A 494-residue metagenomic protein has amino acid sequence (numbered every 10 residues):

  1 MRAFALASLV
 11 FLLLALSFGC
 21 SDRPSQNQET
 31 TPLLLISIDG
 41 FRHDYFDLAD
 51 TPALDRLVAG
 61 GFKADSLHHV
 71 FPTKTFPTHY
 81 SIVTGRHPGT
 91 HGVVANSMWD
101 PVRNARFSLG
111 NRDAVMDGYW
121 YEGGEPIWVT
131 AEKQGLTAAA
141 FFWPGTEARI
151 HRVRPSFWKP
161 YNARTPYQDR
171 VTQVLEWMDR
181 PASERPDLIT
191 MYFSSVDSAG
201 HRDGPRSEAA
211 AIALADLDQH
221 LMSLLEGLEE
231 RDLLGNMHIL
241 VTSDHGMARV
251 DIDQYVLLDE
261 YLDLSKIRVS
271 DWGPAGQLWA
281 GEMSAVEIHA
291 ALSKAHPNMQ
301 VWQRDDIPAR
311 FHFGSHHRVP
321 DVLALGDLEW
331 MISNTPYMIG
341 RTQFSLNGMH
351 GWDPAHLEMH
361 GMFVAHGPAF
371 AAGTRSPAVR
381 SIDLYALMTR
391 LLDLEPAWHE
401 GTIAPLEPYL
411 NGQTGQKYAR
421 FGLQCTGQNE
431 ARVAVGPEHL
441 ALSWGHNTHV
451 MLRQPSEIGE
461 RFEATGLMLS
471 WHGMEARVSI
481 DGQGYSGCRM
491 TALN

Functional and structural regions predicted by a protein language model:
S17-G19: C-terminal motif of bacterial Sec signal peptides marking the signal peptidase cleavage site
E29-L33, G60-F62, Q134-A139, E184-I189 (+3 more regions): Loop/turn elements at helix/coil->beta-strand transitions in domains of secreted/extracellular proteins
D44-H91: Short, structured active-site-proximal loop/turn typified by the sulfatase FGly-forming signature C/S-X-P-X-R
R86-G204: His/Asp/Glu-rich, glycine-adjacent segments that coordinate divalent cations and/or stabilize oxyanion chemistry on
Y167-D179, I189, V196-M237, M388: A long, amphipathic alpha-helix that forms part of the scaffold/cap immediately adjacent to metal-dependent active
N236, S243-G281: Acidic/histidine-rich catalytic neighborhood
S270-L387: Active-site neighborhoods of enzymes that stabilize oxyanions during catalysis
Q416-N494: Cysteine-centric segments in proteins
